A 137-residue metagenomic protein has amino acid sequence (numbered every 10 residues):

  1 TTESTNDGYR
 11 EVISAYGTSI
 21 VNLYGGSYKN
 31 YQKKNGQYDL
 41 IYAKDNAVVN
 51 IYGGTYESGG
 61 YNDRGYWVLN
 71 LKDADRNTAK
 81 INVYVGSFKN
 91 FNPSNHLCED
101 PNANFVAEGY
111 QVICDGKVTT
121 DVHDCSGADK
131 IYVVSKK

Functional and structural regions predicted by a protein language model:
T1-K33, Q37-G60, V68-F91, E99-D121 (+1 more regions): Surface-exposed loop/turn motifs in large extracellular/passenger domains
G65: A glycine/serine/threonine-rich, flexible loop-to-helix segment that serves as the NAD(P) cofactor-binding "lid"
